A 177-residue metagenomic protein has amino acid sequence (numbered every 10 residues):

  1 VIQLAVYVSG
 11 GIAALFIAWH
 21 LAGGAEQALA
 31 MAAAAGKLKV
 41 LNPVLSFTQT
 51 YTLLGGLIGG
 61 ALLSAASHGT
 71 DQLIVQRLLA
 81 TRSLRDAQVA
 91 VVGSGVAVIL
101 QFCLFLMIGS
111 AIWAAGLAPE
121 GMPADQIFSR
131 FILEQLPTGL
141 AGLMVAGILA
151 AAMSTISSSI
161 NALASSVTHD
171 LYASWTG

Functional and structural regions predicted by a protein language model:
Q3, G93-S94, A146, N161-S166: Alpha-helical transmembrane segments of multi-pass membrane proteins, especially transporters and channels
Q3-G142: Loop-to-helix junctions at membrane interfaces in multi-pass transport proteins
L62-L63, L143-S158: Transmembrane alpha-helix interface/packing and boundary motifs in multi-pass membrane proteins, characterized by
D71-L73, M107-I108, M153-A164: Membrane-embedded alpha-helices of multi-pass transport/permease systems
L73, R77, I148-A151, D170-L171: Voltage-sensor-like transmembrane helices and their cytoplasmic interface
A80, R130, E134, S157-G177: Helix-loop-helix connectors at the membrane interface of multi-pass transporters/channels
E134-A141, V145, L149, A173-G177: Conserved helix-loop functional segments at active or binding sites
